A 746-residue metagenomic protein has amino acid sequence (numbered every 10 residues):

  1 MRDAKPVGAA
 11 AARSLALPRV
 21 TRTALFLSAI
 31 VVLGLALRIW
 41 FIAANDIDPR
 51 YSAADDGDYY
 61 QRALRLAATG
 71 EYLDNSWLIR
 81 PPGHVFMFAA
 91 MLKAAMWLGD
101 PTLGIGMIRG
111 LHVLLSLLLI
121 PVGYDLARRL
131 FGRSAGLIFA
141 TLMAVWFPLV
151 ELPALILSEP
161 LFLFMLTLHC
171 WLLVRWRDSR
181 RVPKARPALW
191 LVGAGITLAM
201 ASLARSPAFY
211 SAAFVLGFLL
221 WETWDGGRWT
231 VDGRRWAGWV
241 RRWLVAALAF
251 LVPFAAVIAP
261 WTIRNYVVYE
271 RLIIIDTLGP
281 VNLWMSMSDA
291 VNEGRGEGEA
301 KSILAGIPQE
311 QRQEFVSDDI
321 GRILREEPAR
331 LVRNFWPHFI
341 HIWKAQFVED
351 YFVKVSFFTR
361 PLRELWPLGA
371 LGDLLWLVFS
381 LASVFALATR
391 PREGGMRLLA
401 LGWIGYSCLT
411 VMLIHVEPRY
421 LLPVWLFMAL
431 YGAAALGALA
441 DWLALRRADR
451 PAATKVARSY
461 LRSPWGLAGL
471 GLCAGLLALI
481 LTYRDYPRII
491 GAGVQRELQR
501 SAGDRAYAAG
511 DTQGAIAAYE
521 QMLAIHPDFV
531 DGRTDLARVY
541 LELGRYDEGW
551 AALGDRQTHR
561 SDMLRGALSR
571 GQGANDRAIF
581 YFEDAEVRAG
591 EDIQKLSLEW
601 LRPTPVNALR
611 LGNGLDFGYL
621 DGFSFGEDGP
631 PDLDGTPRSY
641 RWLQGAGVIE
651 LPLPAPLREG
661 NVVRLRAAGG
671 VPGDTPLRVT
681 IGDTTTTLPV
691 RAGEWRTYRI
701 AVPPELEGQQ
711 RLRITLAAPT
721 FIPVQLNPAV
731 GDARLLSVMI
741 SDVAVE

Functional and structural regions predicted by a protein language model:
A44-G57, A67-A89, R322: Membrane-proximal lumenal/periplasmic loop motifs of glycosylation machinery
A54, G83-H84, M107-L115, I138-L173 (+3 more regions): Multi-pass, polyprenyl lipid-linked donor-dependent membrane glycosyltransferases
P82, F86, W97-P121, L152 (+3 more regions): Loop-to-helix entry region of an early transmembrane alpha helix in multi-pass inner-membrane enzymes
T102-G106, L118-V145, L163-F164, V182-R186 (+1 more regions): Transmembrane-helix signature of polytopic, membrane-embedded enzymes that assemble or transfer cell-envelope glycans
M107, L331-A400: Membrane-interface anchor segments at the N-terminal boundary of transmembrane helices in multi-pass membrane enzymes
M107-F131, L168, L172, L381-F385: Transmembrane-helix motifs of polytopic, lipid-linked glycan transferases
L130, H169-L191, A201, L219-W229 (+1 more regions): Membrane-interface transmembrane helices that cradle and orient dolichyl/undecaprenyl
Y266-E349: Membrane-proximal stem/loop segments at transmembrane-domain junctions that anchor or position
